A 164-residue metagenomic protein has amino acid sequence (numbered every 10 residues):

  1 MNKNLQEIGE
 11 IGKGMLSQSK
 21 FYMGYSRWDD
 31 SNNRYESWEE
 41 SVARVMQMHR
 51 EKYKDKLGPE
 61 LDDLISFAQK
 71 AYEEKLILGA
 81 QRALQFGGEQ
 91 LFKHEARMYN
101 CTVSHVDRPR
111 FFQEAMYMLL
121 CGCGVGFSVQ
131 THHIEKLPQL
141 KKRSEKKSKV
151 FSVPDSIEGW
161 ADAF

Functional and structural regions predicted by a protein language model:
M1-A163: Extended catalytic cores of very large enzyme megasubunits
